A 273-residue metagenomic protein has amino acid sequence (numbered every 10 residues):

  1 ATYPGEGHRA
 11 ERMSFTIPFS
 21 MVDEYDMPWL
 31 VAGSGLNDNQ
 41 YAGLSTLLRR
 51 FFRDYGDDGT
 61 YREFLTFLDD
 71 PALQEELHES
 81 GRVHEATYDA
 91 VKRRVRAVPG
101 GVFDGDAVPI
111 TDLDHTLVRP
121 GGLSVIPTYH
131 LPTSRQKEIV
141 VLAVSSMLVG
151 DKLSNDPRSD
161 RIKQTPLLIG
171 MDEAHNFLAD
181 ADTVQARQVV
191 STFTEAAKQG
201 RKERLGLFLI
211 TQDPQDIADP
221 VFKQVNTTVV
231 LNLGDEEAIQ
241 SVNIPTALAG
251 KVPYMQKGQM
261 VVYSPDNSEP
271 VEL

Functional and structural regions predicted by a protein language model:
A1-E195, K202, M260-N267: P-loop NTPase motor domains
T194-L273: Conserved ATP-driven motor cores of ASCE-family P-loop NTPases powering translocation/secretion/packaging/pilus
